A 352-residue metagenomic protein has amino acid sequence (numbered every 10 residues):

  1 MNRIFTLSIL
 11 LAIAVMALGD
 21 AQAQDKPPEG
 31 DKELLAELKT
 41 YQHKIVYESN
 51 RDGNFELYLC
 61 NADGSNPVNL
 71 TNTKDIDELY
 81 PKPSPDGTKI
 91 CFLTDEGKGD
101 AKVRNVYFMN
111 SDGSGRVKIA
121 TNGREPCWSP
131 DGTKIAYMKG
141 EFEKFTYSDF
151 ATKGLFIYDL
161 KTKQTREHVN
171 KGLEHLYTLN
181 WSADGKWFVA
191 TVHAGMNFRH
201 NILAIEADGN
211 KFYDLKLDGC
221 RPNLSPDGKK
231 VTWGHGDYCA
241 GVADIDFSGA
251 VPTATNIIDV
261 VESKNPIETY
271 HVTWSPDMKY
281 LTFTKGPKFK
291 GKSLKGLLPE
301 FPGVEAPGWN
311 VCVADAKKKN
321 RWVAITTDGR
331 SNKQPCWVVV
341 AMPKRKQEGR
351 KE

Functional and structural regions predicted by a protein language model:
M1-S8: Bacterial N-terminal signal peptides that target proteins for export
S8-A17: Bacterial N-terminal signal peptides
G19-A23: Boundary at the C-terminal end of the N-terminal hydrophobic targeting segment
Q24-E352: Sequence signature of WD/YWTD-type beta-propeller architectures
